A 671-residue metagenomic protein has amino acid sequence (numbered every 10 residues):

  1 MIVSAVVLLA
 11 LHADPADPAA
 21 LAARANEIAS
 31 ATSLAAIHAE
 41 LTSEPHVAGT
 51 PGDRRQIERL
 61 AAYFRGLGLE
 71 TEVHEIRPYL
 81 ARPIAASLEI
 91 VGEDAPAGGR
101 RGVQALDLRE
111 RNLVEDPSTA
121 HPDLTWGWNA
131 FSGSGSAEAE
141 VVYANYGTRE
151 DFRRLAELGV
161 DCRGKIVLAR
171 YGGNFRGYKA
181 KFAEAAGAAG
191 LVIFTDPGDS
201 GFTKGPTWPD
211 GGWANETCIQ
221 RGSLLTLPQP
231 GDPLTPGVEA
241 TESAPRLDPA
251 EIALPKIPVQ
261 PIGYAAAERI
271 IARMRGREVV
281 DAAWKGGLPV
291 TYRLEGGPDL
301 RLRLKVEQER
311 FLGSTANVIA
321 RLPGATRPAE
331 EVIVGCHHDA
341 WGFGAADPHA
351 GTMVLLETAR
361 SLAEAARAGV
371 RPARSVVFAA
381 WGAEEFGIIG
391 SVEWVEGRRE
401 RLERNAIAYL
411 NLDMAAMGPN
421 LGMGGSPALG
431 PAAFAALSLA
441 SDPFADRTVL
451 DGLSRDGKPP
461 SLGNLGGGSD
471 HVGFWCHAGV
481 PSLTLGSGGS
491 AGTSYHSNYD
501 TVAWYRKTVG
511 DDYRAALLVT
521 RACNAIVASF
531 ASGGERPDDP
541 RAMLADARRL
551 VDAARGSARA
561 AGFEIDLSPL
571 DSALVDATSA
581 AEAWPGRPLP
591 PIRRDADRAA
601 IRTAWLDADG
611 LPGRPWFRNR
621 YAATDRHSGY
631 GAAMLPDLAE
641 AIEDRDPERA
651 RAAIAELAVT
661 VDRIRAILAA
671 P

Functional and structural regions predicted by a protein language model:
P15, A20-A23, A39-R163, P197-G198 (+3 more regions): Noncatalytic luminal/extracellular "stalk/propeptide" segments of secretory-pathway proteins
A20-I28, T42-P51, G127-S132, Y143 (+10 more regions): Second-shell loop/turn segments in exported
T119-R154, P230-A346, E357-R360, E364-V370: Soluble metallo-hydrolase cores and metallopeptidase-like ectodomains found primarily in the secretory/periplasmic
E140-G211, A325-E331, W341, L356 (+2 more regions): A conserved hydrophobic secondary-structure block that centers on an alpha-helix together with its immediately flanking
P197, V318, V334-I388, E393 (+1 more regions): Alpha-helical metal-binding/catalytic segments enriched in His/Glu/Asp
W213-E278, R327, W381-R506, D512-Y513 (+3 more regions): Metal-dependent peptidase/peptidase-like ectodomains
V377, G492-R548, D644-P671: His/Asp/Glu-rich mid-to-C-terminal helical/loop segments that flank catalytic regions of hydrolases
R594-P671: C-terminal amphipathic alpha-helical interaction region
